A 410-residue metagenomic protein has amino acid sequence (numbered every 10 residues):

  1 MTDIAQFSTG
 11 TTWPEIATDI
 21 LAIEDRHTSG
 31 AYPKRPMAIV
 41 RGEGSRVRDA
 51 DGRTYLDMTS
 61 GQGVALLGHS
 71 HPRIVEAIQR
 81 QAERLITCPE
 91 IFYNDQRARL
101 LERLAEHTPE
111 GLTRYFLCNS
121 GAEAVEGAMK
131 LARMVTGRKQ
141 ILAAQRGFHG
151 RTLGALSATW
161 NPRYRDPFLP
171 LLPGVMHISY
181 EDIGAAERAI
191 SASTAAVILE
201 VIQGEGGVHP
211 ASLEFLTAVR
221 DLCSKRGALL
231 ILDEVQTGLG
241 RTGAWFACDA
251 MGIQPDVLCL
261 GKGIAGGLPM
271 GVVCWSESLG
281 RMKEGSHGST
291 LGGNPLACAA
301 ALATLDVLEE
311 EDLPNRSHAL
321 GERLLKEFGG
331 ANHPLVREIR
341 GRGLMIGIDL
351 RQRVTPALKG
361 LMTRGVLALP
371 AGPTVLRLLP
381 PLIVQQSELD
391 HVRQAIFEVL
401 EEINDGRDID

Functional and structural regions predicted by a protein language model:
T2-D410: Conserved N-terminal phosphate-binding loop of PLP-dependent enzymes in the Aspartate aminotransferase
